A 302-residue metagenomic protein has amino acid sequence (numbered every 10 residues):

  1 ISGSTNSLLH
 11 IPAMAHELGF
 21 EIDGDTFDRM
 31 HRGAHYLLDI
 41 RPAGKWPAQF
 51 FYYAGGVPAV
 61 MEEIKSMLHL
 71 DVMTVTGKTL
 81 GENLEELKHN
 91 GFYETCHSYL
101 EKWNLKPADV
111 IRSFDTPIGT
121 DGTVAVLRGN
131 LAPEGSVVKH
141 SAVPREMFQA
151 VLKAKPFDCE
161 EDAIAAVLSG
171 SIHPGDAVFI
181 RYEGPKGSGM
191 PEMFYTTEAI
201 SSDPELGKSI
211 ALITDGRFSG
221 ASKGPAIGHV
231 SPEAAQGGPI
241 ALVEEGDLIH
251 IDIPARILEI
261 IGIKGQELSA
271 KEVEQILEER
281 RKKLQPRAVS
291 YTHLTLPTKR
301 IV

Functional and structural regions predicted by a protein language model:
I1-L105: Mobile "lid/hinge" segments at catalytic clefts and subdomain interfaces of large enzymes
G33-V57, F218-L248: A structural-propensity feature for long, helix-poor, extended segments
K88-L206, I210-A211, F218: Non-catalytic terminal/interface segments that mediate subunit docking, oligomerization, and allosteric communication
K186-P191, A255-I263: Short, Lys/Arg- and Gly-enriched loop/turn segments at beta-strand edges
I276: Beta-strand/loop-dominated core regions that host nucleotide or nucleotide-derived cofactor-binding catalytic loops
T292-T298: Conserved small/polar residues in nucleotide/adenosyl-binding loops
